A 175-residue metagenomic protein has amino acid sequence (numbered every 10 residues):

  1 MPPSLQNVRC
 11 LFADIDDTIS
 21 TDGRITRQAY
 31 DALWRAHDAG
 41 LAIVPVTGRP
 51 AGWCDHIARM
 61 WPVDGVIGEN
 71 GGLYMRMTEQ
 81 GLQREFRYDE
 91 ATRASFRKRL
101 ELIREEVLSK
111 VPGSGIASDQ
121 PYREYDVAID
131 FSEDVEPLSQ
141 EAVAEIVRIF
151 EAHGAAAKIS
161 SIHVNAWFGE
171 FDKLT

Functional and structural regions predicted by a protein language model:
M1-A13: Non-catalytic pre-domain segments flanking phosphatase-related domains
P3, R24-Q28, G169-K173: Short secondary-structure boundary/capping elements
Q6-V8, G40, E124: A general structural motif
D14-D16, N165: Acidic active-site catalytic centers that drive phospho-/nucleotidyl reactions and related ester hydrolyses
R24-D119: Active-site phosphate-binding/coordination module
I103-T175: Conserved acidic, metal-coordinating active-site core of Asp-based, Mg2+-dependent phosphoryl-transfer enzymes
